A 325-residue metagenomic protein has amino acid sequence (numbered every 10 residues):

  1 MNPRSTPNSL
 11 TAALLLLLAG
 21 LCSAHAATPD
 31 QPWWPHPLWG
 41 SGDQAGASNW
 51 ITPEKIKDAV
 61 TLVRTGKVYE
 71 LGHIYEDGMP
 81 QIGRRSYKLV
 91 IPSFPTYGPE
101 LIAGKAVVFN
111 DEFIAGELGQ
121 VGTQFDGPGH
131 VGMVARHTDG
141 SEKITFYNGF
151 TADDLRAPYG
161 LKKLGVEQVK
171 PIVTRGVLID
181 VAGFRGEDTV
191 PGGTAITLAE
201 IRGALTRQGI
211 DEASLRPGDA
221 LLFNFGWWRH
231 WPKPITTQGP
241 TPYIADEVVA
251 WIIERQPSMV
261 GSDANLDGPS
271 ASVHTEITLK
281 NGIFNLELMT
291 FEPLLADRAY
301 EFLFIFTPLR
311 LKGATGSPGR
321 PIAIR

Functional and structural regions predicted by a protein language model:
N2-A13: Bacterial N-terminal signal peptides that target proteins for export
T11-S23: Bacterial N-terminal signal peptides
A27-R325: Active-/binding-site microenvironments in catalytic and ligand-binding cores
